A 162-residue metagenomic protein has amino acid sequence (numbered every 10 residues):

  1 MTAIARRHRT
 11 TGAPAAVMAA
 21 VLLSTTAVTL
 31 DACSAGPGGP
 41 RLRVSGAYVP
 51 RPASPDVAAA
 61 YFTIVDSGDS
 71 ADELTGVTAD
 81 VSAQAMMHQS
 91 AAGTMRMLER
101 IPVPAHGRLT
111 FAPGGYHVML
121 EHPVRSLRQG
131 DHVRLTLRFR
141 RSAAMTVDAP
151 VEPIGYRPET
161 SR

Functional and structural regions predicted by a protein language model:
M1-I4, S161-R162: Short, intrinsically disordered, low-complexity terminal/loop segments
A3-A20: Bacterial N-terminal signal peptides that target proteins for export
T29-A32: C-terminal motif of bacterial Sec signal peptides marking the signal peptidase cleavage site
S34-R162: Compact, glycine-rich, soluble single-domain proteins
